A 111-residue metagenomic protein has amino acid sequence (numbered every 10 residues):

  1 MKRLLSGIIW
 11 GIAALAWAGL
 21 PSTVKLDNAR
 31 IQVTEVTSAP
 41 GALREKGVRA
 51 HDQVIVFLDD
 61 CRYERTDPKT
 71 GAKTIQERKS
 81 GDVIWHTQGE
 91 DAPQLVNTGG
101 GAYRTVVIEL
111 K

Functional and structural regions predicted by a protein language model:
M1-L4: Positively charged n-region of N-terminal signal peptides that target proteins for export
S6-A16: Bacterial N-terminal signal peptides
L20-E45, R49-I55, I108: A short glycine-rich, His/Asp/Glu-containing loop-to-beta-strand
V36, L43-R49, T66-D67, I75-Q76 (+1 more regions): Short histidine-centered beta-strand/loop micro-motifs that create catalytic or ligand/metal-coordination sites
P40, D59, S80-G81: Short, flexible surface segments
R49-K69: Glycine- and acidic-residue-biased ligand/ion/polar-headgroup-sensing regions
G71-G89: Short acidic-glycine-tyrosine-enriched beta hairpin
Q88-L110: Ligand-binding loop in jelly-roll beta-barrel domains
